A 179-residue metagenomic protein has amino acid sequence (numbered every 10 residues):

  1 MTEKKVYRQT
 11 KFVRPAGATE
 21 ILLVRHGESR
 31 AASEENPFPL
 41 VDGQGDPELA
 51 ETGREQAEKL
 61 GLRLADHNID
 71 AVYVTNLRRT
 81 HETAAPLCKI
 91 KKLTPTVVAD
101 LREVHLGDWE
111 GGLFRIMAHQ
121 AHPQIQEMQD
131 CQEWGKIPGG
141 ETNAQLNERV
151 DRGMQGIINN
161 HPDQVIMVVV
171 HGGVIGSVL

Functional and structural regions predicted by a protein language model:
T2-L22, E28-V97: Active-site-proximal alpha-helix that buttresses catalytic centers in soluble enzyme cores
F12-A18, H81, D151-L179: Active-site-adjacent alpha-helix immediately C-terminal to a catalytic or transition-state-stabilizing loop
L23-S29, V169-V174: Histidine-centered catalytic micro-motifs
R30, R79-H81, E103-H105, V174-G176: Short, active-site-adjacent cap segments at secondary-structure transitions
E48, K91-R152: Phosphate-handling substructures
E58-A65, N147, D151-N159: Generic structural signal for well-ordered alpha-helical scaffold segments
D66, G111-F114, D163: A glycine-biased structural micro-motif
V74-T75, E148, V169-V170: Short beta-strand scaffold positions
